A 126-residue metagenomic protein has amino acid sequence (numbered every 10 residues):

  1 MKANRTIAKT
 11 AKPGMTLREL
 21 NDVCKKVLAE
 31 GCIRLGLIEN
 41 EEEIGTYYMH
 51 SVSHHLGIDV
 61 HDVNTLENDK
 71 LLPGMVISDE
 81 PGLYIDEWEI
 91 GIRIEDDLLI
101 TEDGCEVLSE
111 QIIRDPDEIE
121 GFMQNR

Functional and structural regions predicted by a protein language model:
M1-R126: Active-site neighborhoods and metal-handling regions in enzymes and metal-associated proteins
